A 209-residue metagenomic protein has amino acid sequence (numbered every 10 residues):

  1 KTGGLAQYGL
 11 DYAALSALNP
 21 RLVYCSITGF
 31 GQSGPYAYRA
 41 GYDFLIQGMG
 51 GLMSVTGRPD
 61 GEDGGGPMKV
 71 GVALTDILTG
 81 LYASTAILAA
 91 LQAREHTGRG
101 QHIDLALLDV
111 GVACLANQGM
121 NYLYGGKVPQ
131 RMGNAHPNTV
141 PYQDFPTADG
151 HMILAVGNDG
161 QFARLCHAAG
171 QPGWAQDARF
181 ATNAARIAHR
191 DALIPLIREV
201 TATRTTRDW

Functional and structural regions predicted by a protein language model:
K1-G4: Short acidic, glycine-rich surface-loop motifs adjacent to enzyme active sites
A6-M152, V156-G157, A163: Active-site-adjacent "lid/gating" segments in soluble enzymes
V140-W209: Aromatic-enriched alpha-helical interface/lid elements that frame and gate functional surfaces
